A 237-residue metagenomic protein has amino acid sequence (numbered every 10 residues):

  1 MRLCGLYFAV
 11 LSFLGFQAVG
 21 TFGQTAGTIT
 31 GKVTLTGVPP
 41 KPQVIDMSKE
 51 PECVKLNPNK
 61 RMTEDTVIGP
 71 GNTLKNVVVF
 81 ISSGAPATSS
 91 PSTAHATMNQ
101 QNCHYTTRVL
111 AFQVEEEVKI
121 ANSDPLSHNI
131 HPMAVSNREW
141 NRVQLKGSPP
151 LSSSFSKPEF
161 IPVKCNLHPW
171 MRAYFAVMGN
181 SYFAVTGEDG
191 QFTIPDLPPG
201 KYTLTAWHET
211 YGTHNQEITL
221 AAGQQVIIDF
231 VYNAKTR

Functional and structural regions predicted by a protein language model:
M1-R2: N-terminal hydrophobic targeting signals that begin at the initiator methionine
G5-G20: Bacterial N-terminal signal peptides
F22-R237: Extracytoplasmic copper-binding redox domains, predominantly the cupredoxin/blue-copper superfamily
